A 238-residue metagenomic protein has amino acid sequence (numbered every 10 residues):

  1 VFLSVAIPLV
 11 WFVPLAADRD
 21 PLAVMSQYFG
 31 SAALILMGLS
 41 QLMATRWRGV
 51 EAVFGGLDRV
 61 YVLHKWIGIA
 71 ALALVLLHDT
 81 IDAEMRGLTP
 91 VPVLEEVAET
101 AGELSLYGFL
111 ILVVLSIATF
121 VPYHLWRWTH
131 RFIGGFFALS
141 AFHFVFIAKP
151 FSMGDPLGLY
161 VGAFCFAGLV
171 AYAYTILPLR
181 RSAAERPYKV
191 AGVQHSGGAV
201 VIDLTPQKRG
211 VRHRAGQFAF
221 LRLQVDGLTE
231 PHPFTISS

Functional and structural regions predicted by a protein language model:
V1-A199: Membrane-embedded alpha-helical bundles that constitute the cytochrome b-like, heme-associated redox core of multi-pass
S26, R180-S238: Ferredoxin-reductase
